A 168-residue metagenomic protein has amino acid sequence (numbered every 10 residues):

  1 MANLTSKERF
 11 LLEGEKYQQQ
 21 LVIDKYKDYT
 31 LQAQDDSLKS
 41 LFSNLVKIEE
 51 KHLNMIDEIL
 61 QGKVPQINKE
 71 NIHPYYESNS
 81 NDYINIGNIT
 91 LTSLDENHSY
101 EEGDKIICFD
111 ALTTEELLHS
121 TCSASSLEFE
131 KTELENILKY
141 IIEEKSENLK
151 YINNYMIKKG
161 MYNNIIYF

Functional and structural regions predicted by a protein language model:
M1-L4: N-terminal leader/targeting segments and the first structural element of proteins
E8-L31, D82-I137: Acidic/histidine-rich alpha-helical segments that form the ligand environment of transition-metal centers
L12-Y26, F42-L60, C108-E115, L138-I152: Alpha-helical transition-metal enzyme core signature, strongest for iron centers
Y26-Y29, F42, F129, Y155 (+1 more regions): Aromatic side chains
Q34, D57-L60, V64, S126 (+3 more regions): Long, hydrophobic, amphipathic alpha-helical segments used as structural scaffolds
Q34-Y76: Acidic (E/D-rich), amphipathic helical modules within compact regulatory domains
Q61-I106, M161-F168: Carboxylate-rich helix-loop segments that flank metal/cofactor sites and access channels in metalloenzymes
L134-F168: Hydrophobic secondary-structure block in the mid-to-C-terminal portion of proteins
